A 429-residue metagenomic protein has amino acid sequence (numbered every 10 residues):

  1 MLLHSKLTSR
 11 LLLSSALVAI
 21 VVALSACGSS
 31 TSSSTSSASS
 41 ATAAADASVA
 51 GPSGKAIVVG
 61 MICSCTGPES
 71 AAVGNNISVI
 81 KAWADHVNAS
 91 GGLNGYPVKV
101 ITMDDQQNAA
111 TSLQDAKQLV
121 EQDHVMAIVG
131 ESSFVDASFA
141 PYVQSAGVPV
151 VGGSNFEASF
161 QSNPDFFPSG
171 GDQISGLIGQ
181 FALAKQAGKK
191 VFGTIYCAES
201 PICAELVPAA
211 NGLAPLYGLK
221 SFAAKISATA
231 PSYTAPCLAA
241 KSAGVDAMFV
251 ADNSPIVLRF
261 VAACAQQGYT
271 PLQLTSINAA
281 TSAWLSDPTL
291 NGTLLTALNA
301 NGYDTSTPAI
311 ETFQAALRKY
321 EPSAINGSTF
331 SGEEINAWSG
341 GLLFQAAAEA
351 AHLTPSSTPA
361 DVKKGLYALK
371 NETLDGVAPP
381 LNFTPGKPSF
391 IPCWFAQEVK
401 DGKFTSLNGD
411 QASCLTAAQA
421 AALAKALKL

Functional and structural regions predicted by a protein language model:
V21-A26: C-terminal motif of bacterial Sec signal peptides marking the signal peptidase cleavage site
C27-A38: Bacterial lipoprotein signal-peptidase II cleavage site
G28, A44-A47, A71-S78, S90-F160 (+2 more regions): Beta-alpha junction/loop-to-helix N-cap segments that form part of ligand/metal-binding clefts
A43-K81, M103-A110, S132-F134, I195-E205 (+1 more regions): Extracytoplasmic "Venus flytrap"
C65, F166-A228, D246-A247, E321 (+1 more regions): An alpha-beta-alpha
A146, L206-N301: Extracellular/periplasmic bilobed ligand-binding domains
A263-W338, D410-L415, L423-L427: Extracellular/periplasmic periplasmic-binding protein-like sensory domains
A324-E334, Q345-L407, L429: Segments of small-molecule ligand-sensing domains
